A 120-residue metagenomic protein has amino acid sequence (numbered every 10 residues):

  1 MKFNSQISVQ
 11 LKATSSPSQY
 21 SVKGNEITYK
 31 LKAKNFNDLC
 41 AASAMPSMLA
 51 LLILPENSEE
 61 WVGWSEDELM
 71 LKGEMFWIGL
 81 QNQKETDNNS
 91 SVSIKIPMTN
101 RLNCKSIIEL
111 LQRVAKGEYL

Functional and structural regions predicted by a protein language model:
M1-L120: Mixed-charge (Asp/Glu-Lys/Arg
